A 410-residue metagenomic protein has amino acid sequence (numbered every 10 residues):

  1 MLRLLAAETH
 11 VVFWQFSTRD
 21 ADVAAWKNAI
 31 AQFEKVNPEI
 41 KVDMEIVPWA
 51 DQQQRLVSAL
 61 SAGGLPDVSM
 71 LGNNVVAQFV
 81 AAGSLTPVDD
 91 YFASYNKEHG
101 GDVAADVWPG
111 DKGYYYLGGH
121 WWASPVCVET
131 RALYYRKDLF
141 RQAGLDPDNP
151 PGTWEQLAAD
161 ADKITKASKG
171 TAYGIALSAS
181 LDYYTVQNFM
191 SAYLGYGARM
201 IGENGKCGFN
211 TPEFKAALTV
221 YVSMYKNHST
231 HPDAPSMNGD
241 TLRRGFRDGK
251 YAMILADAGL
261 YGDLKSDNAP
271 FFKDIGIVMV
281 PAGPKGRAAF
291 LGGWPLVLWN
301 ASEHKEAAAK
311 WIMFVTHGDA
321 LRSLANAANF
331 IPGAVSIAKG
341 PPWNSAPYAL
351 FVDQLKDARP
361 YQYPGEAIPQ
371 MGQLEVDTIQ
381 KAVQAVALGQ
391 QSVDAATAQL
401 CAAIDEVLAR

Functional and structural regions predicted by a protein language model:
E8-T18, I40-E45, V68, Y173: Short, well-ordered beta-strand elements
N28-V107, Q142-G144, N149-G152, R244-G245 (+5 more regions): Extracytoplasmic "Venus flytrap"/periplasmic binding protein-like
K41, R141, P147, K166 (+2 more regions): Conserved C-terminal helix/tail region of periplasmic/extracytoplasmic solute-binding proteins
N74-A132, T185, D274-P281, W343-A358: Hinge/lid segment of periplasmic solute-binding proteins
D89-V107, P150, S168, I175 (+7 more regions): Short, solvent-exposed loop/beta-turn-alpha elements that line the ligand-binding surface or hinge of extracytoplasmic
A104-D106, I275-V278, N326-T378, A385: Long, aromatic- and glycine/proline-rich binding clefts that accommodate carbohydrate-like moieties
G113-V126, R131, E155-C207, V222 (+1 more regions): Extracytoplasmic/periplasmic solute-binding protein
A158-K163, N204-P235, V280: Glycine-centered hinge/linker elements that transmit conformational signals in sensory and ligand-binding systems
